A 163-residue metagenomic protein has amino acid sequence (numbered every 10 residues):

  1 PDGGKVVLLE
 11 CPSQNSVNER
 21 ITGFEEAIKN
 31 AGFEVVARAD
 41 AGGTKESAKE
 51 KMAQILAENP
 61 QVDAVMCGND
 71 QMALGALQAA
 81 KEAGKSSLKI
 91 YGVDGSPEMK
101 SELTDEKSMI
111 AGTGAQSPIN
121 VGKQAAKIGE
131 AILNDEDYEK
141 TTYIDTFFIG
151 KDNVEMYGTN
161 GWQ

Functional and structural regions predicted by a protein language model:
P1-G4, N18, S47-K49, S96-K100 (+1 more regions): Hydrophobic alpha-helical segments within soluble ligand-binding/sensing domains
P1-K5, N30-V35, P60-D63, G84-K89 (+1 more regions): Loop/turn elements at helix/coil->beta-strand transitions in domains of secreted/extracellular proteins
K5, S96-I110, V154, G158-N160: Flexible loop/hinge segments that line or gate small-molecule binding clefts
K5-E10, E25-E46, D145: Short beta-strand elements in bilobed, periplasmic/extracellular small-molecule ligand-binding domains
L8, V35-R38, I90, G112-T113 (+2 more regions): Conserved beta-strand scaffold positions in the cores of enzyme catalytic domains, especially in NTP/NDP-utilizing
L9-C11, S16, E26-A27, S117-Q163: Hinge/cleft segment of the Venus flytrap/periplasmic-binding protein
S13-V17, A41, K45, M66-N69 (+1 more regions): Solvent-exposed, acidic/flexible segments
F24, A37, G42-E102: Hydrophobic alpha-helical
